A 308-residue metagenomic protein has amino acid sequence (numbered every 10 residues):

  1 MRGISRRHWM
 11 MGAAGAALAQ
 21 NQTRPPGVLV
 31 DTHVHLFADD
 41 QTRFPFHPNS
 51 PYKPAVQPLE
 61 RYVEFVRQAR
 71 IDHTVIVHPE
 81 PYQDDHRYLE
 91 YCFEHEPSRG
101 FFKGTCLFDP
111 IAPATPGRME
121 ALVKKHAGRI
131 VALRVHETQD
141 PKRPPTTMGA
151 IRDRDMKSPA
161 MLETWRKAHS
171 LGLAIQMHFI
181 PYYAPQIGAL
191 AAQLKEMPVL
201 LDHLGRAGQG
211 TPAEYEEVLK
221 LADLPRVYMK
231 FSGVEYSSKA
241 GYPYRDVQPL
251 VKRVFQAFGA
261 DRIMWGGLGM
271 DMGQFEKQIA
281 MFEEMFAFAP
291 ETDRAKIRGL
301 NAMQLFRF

Functional and structural regions predicted by a protein language model:
R2-V28, T32, A55-H73, K252-R253 (+2 more regions): Mid-to-C-terminal alpha-helical segments outside catalytic/metal-binding sites
V30-V34, T74-I76, G104-C106, V131-L133 (+4 more regions): Hydrophobic faces of well-ordered beta-strands that scaffold small-molecule active sites in alpha/beta enzyme cores
H33, V66, L89, A168 (+4 more regions): Conserved, mostly hydrophobic/aromatic
F37-V56, P144-A150: Acidic/histidine-rich helix-loop elements that form or flank divalent-metal/phosphate-binding sites at the catalytic
H47-Y82, R87-H95, H126: Alpha-helical scaffold segments that flank or form the walls of functional sites
Q83-Y182, A189, Y228-V234, R245-Q248: Active-site gating/metal-coordination segments in enzymes
I187-G188, G210-Y215, K239-Q248, G269-E283: Histidine/acidic-residue-rich catalytic or RNA/ligand-binding cores of hydrolases and nuclease-related proteins
Y215-A257, I263: Aromatic-anchored helix/helix-loop segment that forms the rim or "lid" of small-molecule/cofactor binding pockets
